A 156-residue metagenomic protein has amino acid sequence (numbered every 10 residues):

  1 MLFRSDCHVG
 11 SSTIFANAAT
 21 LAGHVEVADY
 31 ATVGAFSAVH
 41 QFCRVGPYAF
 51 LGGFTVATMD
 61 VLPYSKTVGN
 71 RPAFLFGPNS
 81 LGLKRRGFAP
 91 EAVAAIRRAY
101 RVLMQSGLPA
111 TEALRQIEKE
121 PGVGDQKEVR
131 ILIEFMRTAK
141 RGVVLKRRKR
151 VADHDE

Functional and structural regions predicted by a protein language model:
M1-P72: Structural signal for interior beta-strand "rungs" in well-ordered beta-sheet cores of soluble enzyme domains
Y64, N70-E156: Terminal amphipathic alpha-helical/low-complexity segments used for targeting or macromolecular assembly
